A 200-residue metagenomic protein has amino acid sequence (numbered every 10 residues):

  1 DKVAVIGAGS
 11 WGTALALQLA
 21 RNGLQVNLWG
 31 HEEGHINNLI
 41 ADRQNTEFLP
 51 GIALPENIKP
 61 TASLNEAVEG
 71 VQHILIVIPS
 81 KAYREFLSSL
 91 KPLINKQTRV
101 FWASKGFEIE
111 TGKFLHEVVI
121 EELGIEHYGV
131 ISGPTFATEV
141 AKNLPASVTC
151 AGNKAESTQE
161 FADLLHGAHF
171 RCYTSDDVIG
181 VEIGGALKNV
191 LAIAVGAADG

Functional and structural regions predicted by a protein language model:
D1-I52, K59-A62, S89: NAD(P)+-binding Rossmann beta1-loop-alpha1 motif at the extreme N-terminus of oxidoreductases
N27-W29, T61, L75, F101 (+3 more regions): Hydrophobic/aromatic beta-strand patches that form the interior of the parallel beta-sheet core in alpha/beta enzyme
G34-N38, I109-T111, T158: Short, charged/polar "capping" segments at the starts of alpha-helices and the immediately preceding loops
L54, L64-E69, H73-P145, F161: Rossmann-like NAD(P)(H) cofactor-binding subdomain of soluble oxidoreductases
N57-K59, F170: Short, conserved active-site loop motifs that form the nucleotide-linked donor/cofactor pocket
A82, L93, V118, E122-H127 (+1 more regions): Internal alpha-helical scaffold of NAD(P)-dependent oxidoreductase catalytic cores
